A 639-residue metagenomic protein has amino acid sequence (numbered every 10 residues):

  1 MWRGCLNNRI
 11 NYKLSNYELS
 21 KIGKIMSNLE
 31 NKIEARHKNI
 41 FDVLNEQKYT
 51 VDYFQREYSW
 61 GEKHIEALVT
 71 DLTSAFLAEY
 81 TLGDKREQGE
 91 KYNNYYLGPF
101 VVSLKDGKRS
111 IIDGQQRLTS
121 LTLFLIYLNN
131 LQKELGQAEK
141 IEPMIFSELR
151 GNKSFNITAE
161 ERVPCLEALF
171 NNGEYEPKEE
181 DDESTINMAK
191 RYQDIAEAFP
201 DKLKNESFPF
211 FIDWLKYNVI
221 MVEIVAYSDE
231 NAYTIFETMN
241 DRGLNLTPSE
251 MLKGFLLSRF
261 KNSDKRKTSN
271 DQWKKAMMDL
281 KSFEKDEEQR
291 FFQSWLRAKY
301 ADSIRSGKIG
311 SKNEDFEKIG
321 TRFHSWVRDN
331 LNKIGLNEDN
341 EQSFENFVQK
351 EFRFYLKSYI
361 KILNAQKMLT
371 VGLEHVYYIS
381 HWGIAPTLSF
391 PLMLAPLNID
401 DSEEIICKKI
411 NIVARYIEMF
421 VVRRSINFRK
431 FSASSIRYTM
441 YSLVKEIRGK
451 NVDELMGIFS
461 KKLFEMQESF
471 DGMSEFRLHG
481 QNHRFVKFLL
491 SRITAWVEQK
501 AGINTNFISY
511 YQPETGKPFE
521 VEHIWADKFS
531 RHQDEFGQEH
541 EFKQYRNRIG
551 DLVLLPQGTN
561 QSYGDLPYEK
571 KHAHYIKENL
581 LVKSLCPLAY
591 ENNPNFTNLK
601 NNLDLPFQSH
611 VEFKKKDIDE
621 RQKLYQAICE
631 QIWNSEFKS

Functional and structural regions predicted by a protein language model:
E18, I22-E314, H574, L585-A589 (+3 more regions): Glycine- and hydrophobic-rich flexible loops that cap the catalytic core of alpha/beta enzyme folds
G23-N28, S249-L252, L257-T494, E591 (+1 more regions): A cross-family structural signal marking well-folded subdomains
L77-G107, G449-K583, L588-A589, R621: Betabetaalpha-Me/HNH-type nuclease active-site subdomain
Y92-N93, I112-R117, F211-D213, I224-N231 (+9 more regions): Secondary-structure capping and boundary motifs in well-ordered enzyme cores
S120, D241-K275, K299-A301, S389 (+2 more regions): C-terminal, active-site-flanking charged/polar segments
